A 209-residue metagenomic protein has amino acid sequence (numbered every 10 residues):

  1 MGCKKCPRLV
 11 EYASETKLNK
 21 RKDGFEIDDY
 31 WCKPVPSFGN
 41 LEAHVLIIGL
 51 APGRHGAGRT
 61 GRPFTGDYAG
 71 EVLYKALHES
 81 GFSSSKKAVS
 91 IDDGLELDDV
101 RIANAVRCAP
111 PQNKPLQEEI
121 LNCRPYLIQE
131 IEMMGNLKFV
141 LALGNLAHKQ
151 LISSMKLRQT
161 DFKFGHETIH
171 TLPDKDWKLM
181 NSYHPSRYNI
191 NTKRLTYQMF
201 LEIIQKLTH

Functional and structural regions predicted by a protein language model:
M1-H209: A polyanion-binding, active-site-adjacent surface
